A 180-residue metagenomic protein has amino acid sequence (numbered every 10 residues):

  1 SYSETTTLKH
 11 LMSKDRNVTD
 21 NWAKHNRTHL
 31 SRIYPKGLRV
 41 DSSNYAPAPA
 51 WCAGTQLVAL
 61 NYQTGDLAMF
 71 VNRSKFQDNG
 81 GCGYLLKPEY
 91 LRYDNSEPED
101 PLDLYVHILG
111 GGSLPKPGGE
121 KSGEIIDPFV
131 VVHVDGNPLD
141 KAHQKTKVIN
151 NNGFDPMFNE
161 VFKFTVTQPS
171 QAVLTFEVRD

Functional and structural regions predicted by a protein language model:
S1-E89: Polybasic, positively charged surfaces/segments
S3-W22, R27-S31, K36-L38, V106 (+1 more regions): Peripheral membrane lipid-binding modules
R32-I33, N44-P47, N95-Y105, L139: Short, charged N-terminal helix-start/capping segments
V40, A53, A59-I125, G153 (+2 more regions): Acidic, phospholipid-interacting surfaces centered on C2/C2-like domain membrane-binding loops and nearby beta-strands
